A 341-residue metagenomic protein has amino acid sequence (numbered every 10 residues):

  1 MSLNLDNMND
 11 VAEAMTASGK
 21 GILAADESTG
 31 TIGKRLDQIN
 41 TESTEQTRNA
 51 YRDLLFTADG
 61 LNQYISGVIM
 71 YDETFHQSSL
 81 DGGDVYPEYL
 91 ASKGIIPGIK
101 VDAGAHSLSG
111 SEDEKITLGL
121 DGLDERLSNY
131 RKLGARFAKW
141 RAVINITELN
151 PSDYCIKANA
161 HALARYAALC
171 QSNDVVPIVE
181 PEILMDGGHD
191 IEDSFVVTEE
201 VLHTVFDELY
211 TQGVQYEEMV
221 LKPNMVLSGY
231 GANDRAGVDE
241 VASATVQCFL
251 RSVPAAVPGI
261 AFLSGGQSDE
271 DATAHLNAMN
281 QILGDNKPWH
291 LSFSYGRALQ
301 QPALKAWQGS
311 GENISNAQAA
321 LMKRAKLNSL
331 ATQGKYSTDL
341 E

Functional and structural regions predicted by a protein language model:
M1-L133, I146, C155, D234 (+5 more regions): Alpha/beta catalytic barrel-like cores
T44, W140, V179, L221 (+1 more regions): Conserved, mostly hydrophobic/aromatic
V68, A138, P177-I178, M219 (+1 more regions): Hydrophobic residues within beta-strands of alpha/beta enzymes
D72, A142, P223: Residues that line or immediately flank small-molecule/substrate-binding pockets and catalytic motifs
I96, V176, E218-V220, G259: Proline-centered loop/turn at the N-terminus of a beta-strand
A103, I144, I183, M225-L227: Short, histidine-centered active-site or binding-site loop motifs used for metal coordination, general acid-base
L123-L209: Helix-rich catalytic cores of soluble enzyme domains
M185, H189-A256: Catalytic core of soluble alpha/beta enzymes
